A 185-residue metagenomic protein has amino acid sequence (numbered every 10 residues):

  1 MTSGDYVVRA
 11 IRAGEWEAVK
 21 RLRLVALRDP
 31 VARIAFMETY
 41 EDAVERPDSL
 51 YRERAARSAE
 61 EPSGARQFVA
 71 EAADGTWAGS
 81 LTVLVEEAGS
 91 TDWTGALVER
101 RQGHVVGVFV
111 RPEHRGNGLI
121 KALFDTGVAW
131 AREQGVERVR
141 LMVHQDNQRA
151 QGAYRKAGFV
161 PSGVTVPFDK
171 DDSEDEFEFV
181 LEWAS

Functional and structural regions predicted by a protein language model:
M1-V7, S185: Short, low-complexity, intrinsically disordered N-terminal peptides in bacterial proteins
V7, H104-V106, V139: Conserved Rossmann-like nucleotide-binding pocket used by diverse enzymes that bind dinucleotide cofactors
V7-R21, R33: A short beta-loop-alpha structural element at the N-terminal edge of CoA-dependent acyl/N-acetyltransferase catalytic
R9, V143-H144: Active-site-adjacent beta-strand anchor residues
R21-E113, F124-T126, W130, P167 (+1 more regions): Acetyl-CoA-dependent GNAT
G107, R111-D125, E133-Q134, Q145-G152 (+1 more regions): Conserved glycine-rich acetyl-CoA-binding loop
E137-R138, H144-Q151, R155-S185: C-terminal "cap" of GNAT-fold acetyltransferases
